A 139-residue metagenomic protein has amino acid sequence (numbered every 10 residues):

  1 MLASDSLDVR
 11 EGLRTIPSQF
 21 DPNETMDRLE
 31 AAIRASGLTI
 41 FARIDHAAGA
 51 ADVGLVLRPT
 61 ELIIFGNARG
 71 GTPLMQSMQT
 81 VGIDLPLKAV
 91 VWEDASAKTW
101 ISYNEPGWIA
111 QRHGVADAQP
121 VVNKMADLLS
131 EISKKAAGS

Functional and structural regions predicted by a protein language model:
L2-G37: Terminal, regulation- and interaction-focused segments at domain boundaries
D27-R28, D45, S77, K124 (+1 more regions): Short Gly/charged-rich anion-binding patches and loops
L29-T39, I132-K135, S139: Structured segments of extracytoplasmic/periplasmic soluble domains in secreted or envelope-associated proteins
R34, F41-L87, V91: Compact, glycine-rich, soluble single-domain proteins
D84-S96, S133-S139: Short secondary-structure transition/capping segments
K88-G114: Beta-strand/loop substructures that line and gate deep hydrophobic ligand-binding cavities in soluble
R112-S139: Well-ordered alpha/beta subsegment
